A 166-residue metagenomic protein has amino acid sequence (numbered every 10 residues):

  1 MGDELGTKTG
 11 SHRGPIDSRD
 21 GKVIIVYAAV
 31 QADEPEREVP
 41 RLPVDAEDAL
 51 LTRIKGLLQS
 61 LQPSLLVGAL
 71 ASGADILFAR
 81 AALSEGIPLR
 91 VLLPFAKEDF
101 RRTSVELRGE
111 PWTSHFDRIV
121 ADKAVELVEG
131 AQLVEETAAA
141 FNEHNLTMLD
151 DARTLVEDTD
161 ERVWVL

Functional and structural regions predicted by a protein language model:
G2-L166: Acidic/glycine-enriched connector segments
